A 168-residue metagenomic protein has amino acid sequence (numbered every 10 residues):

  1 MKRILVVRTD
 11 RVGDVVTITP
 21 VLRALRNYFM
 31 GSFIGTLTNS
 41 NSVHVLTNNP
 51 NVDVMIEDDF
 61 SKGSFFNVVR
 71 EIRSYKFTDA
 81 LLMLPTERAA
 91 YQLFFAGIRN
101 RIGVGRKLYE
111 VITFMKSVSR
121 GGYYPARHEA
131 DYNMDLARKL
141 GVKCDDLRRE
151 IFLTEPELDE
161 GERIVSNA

Functional and structural regions predicted by a protein language model:
M1-A168: Catalytic machinery of carbohydrate-active enzymes, primarily nucleotide-sugar-dependent glycosyltransferases
